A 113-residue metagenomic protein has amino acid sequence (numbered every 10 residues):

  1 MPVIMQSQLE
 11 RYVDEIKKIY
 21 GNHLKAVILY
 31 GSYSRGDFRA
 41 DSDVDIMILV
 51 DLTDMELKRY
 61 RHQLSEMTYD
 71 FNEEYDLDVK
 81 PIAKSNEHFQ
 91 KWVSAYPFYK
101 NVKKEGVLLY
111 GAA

Functional and structural regions predicted by a protein language model:
M1-H23, R35-A40, D51-A113: Catalytic core of pol beta-like nucleotidyltransferases
K25-Y33: Short gly/ser-rich loop at a beta-strand->alpha-helix junction or flexible surface loop bordering the NTP-binding
D45-L49: Short beta-strand->loop micro-motif that forms the acidic, two-metal-ion catalytic signature in nucleotide-processing
